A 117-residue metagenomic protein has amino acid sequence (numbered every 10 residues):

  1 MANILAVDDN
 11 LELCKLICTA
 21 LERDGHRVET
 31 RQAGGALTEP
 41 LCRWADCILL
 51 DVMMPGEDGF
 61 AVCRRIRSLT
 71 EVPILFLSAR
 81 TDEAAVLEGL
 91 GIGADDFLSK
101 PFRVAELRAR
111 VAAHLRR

Functional and structural regions predicted by a protein language model:
M1-E12, I17-L21, I48: Conserved acidic segment of CheY-like receiver
C14, P55, D82, K100: The feature encodes the CheY-like receiver
T30-C47: Acidic, metal-coordinating helix/loop segments flanking the phosphotransfer/catalytic sites of two-component signaling
Q32-A33, D58-A61: Acidic catalytic/metal-coordinating carboxylates
L41-W44, R65-V72, I92: Conserved phosphotransfer cores of two-component systems
D51, S78: Active-site residues of response regulator receiver
F102-L115: C-terminal output helix
